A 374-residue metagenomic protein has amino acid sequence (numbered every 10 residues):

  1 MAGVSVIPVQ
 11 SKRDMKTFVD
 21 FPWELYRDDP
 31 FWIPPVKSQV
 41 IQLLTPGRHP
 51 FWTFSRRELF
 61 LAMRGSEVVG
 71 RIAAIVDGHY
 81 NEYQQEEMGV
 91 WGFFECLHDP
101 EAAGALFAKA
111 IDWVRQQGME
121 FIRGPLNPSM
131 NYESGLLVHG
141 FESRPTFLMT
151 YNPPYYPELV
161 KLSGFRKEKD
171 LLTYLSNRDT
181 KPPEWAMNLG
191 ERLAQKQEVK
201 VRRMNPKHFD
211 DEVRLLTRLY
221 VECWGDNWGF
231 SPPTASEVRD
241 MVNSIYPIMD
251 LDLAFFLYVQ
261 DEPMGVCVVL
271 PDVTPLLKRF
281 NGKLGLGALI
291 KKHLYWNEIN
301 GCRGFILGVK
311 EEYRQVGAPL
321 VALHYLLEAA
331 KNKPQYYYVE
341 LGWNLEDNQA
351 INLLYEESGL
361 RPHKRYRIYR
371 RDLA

Functional and structural regions predicted by a protein language model:
M1-F31, K37, A374: Generic start-of-chain signal for non-secretory N-termini
A2-V4, T150-G229: Acyltransferase donor/substrate-recognition loop-hinge adjacent to the catalytic core
M15, G78-N81, M130-Y132, K181 (+5 more regions): Flexible loop/turn segments at secondary-structure boundaries
P22-G65, I72-E82, H208-G308: A conserved beta-strand-loop-helix scaffold within acyl/acetyltransferase catalytic domains
V76-H79, K278, L307, L353-G359 (+1 more regions): Alpha-helical subdomain
E82-G164, F280-E357: Acyl-donor binding region in acyl/amide transferases
